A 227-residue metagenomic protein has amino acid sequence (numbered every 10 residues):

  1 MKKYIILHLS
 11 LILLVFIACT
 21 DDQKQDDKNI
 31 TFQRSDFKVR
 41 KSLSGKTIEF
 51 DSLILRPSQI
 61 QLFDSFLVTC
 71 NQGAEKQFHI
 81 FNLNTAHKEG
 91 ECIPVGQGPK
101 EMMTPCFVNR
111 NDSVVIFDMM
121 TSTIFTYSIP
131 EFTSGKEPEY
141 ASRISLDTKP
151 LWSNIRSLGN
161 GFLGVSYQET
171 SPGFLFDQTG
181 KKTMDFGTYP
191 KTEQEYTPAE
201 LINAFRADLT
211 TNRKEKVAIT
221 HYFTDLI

Functional and structural regions predicted by a protein language model:
V15-A18: C-terminal motif of bacterial Sec signal peptides marking the signal peptidase cleavage site
K28-L55: A short helix->beta-strand "capping" segment at the edge of beta-propeller domains
K41-K46, H87-G96, S134-L146, T183-K191: Beta-propeller fold detector
G45-Q77: Beta-strand-rich domains and repeat architectures in extracellular enzymes and scaffolds, especially beta-propellers
R56-F63, P105-R110, W152-L158, L201-K214: Structural signature of eukaryotic scaffold interfaces centered on beta-propeller domains
L83-T85, I129-F132, D177-K181: Short loop/turn segments that connect beta-strands within beta-propeller blades
H87-T121, A141-L146: Blade-loop segments of beta-propeller domains
M120-T123, Y127-G161, S166: Asp-box/WD-like beta-propeller blade repeats and closely related beta-sheet repeat scaffolds
